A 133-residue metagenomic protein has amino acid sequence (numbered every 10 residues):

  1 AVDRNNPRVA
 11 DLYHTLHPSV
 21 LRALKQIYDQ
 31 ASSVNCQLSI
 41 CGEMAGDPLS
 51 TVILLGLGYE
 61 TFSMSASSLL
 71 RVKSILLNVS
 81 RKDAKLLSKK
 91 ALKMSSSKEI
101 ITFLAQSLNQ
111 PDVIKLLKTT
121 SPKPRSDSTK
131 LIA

Functional and structural regions predicted by a protein language model:
A1-A133: Non-catalytic helical/linker scaffolds that mediate oligomerization, partner binding, and domain coupling around large
